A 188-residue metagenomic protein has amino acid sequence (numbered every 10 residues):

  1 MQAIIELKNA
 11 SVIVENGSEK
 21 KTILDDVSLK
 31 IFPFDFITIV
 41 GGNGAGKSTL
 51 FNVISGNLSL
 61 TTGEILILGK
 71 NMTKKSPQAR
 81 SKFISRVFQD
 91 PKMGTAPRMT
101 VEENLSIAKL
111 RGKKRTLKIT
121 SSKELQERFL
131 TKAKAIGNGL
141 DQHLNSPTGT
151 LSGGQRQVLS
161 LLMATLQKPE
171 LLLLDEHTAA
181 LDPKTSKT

Functional and structural regions predicted by a protein language model:
V40-G42: The feature captures the beta-strand-to-loop junction immediately N-terminal to the Walker
S55: Helix-to-loop junction immediately C-terminal to a conserved catalytic motif
G63-N71: Conserved ABC transporter NBD signature motif
N71-S85, M93, R115-T116, S122: ABC ATPase NBD coupling module
R98-K114: Q-loop/switch helix immediately C-terminal to the Walker
A164-T165: ABC ATPase C-loop
E176-H177: Walker B catalytic motif
